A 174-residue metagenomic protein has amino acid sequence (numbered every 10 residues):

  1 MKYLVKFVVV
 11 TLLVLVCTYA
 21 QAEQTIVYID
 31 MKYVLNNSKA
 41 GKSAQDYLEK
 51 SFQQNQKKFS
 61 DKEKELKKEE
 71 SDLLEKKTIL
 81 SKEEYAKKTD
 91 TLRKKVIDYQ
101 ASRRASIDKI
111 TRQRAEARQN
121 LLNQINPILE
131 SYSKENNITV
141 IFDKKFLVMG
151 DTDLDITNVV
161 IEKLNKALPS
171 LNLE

Functional and structural regions predicted by a protein language model:
M1-F7: Positively charged n-region of N-terminal signal peptides that target proteins for export
F7-V16: Bacterial N-terminal signal peptides
E23-L147, A167-E174: Amphipathic alpha-helical segments
